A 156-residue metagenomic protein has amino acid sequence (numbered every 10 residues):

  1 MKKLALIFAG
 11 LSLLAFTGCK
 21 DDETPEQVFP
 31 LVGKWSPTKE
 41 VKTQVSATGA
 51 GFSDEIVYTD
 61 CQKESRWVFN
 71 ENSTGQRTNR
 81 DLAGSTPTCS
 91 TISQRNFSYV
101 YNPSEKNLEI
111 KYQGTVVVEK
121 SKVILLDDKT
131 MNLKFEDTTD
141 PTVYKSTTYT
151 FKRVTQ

Functional and structural regions predicted by a protein language model:
M1-L4: Positively charged n-region of N-terminal signal peptides that target proteins for export
L6-G10: Sec-dependent N-terminal signal peptides
A15-G18: C-terminal motif of bacterial Sec signal peptides marking the signal peptidase cleavage site
K20-N96, V100-Q156: Lipid interaction determinants
